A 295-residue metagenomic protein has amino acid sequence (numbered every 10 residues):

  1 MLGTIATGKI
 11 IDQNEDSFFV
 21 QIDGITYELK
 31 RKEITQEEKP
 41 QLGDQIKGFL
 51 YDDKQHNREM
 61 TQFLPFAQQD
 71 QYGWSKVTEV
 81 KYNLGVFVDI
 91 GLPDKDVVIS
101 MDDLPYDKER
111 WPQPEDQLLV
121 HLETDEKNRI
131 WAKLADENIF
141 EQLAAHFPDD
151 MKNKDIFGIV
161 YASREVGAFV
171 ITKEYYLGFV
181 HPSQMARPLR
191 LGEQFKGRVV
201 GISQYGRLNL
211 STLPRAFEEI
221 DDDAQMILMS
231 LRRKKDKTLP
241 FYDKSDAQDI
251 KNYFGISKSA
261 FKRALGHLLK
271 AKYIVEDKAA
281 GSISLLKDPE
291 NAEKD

Functional and structural regions predicted by a protein language model:
M1-D295: Single-stranded RNA-binding regions, centering on S1/OB-family and related RNA-binding modules
